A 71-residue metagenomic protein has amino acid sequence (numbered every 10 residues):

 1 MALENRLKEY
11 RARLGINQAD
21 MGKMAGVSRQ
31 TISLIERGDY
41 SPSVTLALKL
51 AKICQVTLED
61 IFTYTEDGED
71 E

Functional and structural regions predicted by a protein language model:
N5-M24: Short basic helix-loop element that most often maps to the first helix and adjoining turn of HTH DNA-binding modules
L7, M21-G22, I32-I35, I61: Conserved hydrophobic/aromatic packing and binding residues within compact polymer-binding modules
V27-Y40: Recognition helix of helix-turn-helix/homeodomain-like DNA-binding domains that insert into the DNA major groove
T45-D60: DNA major-groove recognition helix of helix-turn-helix/homeodomain DNA-binding modules
F62-E71: Short, charged recognition helix plus adjacent turn of helix-turn-helix-like nucleic-acid-binding domains
